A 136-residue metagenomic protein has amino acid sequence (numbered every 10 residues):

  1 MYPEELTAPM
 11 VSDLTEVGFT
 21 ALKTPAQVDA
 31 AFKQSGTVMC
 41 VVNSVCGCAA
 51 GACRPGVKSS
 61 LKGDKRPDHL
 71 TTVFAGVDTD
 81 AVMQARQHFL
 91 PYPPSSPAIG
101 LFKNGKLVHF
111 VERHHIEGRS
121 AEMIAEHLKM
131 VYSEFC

Functional and structural regions predicted by a protein language model:
M1-G36, Y132-C136: N-terminal leader/targeting and pre-domain segments
M10-E16, K58-P67: Short helix-loop-beta junction
K23, T72-F74, L101: Structural signal for conserved beta-strand scaffold positions within catalytic alpha/beta enzyme cores
A30-D64: Local sequence-structure signature of Cys/Sec-based thiol-disulfide redox active-site neighborhoods
V42, K65-Q84: Thiol-based oxidoreductase modules, predominantly thioredoxin-like and allied folds used for disulfide exchange
S44, A49-V57, H69-L70, A81 (+2 more regions): Amphipathic alpha-helical interface surfaces
V82-S96: Short acidic (Asp/Glu) patches
P93-C136: Non-catalytic, surface beta->alpha helical segment in thiol-disulfide oxidoreductase systems
